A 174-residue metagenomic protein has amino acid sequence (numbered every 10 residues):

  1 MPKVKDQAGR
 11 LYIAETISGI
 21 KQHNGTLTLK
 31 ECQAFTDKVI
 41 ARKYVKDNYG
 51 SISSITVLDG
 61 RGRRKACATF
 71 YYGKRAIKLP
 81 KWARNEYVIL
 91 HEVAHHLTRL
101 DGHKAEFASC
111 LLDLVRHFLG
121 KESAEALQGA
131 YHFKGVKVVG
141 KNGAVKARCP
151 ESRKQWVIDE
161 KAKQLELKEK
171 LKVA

Functional and structural regions predicted by a protein language model:
M1-Y87, H96-A174: Active-site-proximal or metal-binding-adjacent scaffold patches in catalytic folds
E92: Walker B catalytic acidic pair
